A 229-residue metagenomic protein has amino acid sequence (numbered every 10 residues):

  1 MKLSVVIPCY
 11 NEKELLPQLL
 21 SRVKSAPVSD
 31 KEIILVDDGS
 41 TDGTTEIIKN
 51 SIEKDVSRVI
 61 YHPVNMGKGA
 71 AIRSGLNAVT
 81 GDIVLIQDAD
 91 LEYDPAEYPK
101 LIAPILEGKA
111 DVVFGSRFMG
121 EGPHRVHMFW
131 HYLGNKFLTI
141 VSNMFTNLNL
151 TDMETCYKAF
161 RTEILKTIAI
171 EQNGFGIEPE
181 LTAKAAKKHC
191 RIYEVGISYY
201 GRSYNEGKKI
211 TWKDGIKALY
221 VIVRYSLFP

Functional and structural regions predicted by a protein language model:
K2-S4, E32, E180: Cell-envelope/extracellular polymer assembly enzymes that use nucleotide-activated donors
E12-L15, S40, K68, D94: Donor nucleotide-sugar binding loop of glycosyltransferases
E12-S25: Short, well-formed alpha-helical segments that are part of the catalytic scaffolds of diverse glycosyltransferases
K31-I34, T45-A78: Conserved donor nucleotide-binding strand/loop of the catalytic core
D37-E46, L91: A conserved acidic beta->alpha catalytic loop
V64-A78, P95-F175, Y200-L219, V223: Acceptor/aglycone-binding surface of glycosyltransferases and processive sugar-polymer synthases
V84: Short aromatic/hydrophobic "clamp" motif used to bind/position activated sugar donors
I164-I168, G174-R191: A short, conserved alpha-helix in the catalytic core of glycosyltransferases
